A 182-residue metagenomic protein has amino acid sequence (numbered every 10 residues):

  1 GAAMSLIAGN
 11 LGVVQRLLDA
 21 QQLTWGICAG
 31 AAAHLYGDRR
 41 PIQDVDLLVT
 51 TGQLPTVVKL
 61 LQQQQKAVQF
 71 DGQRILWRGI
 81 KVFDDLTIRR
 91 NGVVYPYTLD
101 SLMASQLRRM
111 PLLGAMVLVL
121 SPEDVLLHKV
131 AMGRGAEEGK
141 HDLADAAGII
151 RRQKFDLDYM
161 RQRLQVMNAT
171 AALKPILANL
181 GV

Functional and structural regions predicted by a protein language model:
G1-V182: Compositionally biased terminal segments of proteins
